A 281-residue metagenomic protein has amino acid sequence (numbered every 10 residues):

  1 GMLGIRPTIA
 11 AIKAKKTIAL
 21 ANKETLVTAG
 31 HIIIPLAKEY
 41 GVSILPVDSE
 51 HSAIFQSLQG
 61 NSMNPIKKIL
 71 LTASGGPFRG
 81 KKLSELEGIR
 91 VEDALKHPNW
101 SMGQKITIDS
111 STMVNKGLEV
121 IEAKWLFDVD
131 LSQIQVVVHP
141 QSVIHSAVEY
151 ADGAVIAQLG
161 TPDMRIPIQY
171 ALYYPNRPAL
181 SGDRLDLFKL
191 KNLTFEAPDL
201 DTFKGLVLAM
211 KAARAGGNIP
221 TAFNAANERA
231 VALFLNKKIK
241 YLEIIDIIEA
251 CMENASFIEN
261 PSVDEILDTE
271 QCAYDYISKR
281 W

Functional and structural regions predicted by a protein language model:
G1-W281: Catalytic, metal-anchored helix/loop core of enzyme active sites in primary metabolism
